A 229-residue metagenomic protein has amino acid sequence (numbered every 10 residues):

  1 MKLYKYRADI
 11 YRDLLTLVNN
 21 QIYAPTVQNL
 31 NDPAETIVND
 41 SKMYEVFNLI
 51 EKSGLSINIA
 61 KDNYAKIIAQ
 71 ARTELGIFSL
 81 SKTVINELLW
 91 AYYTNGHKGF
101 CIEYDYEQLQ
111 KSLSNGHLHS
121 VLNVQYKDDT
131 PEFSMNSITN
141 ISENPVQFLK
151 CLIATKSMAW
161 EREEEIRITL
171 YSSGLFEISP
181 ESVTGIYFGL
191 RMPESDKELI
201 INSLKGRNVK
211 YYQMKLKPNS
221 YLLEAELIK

Functional and structural regions predicted by a protein language model:
M1-K229: Partner-binding and oligomerization surfaces adjacent to conserved cores of proteins that assemble macromolecular
